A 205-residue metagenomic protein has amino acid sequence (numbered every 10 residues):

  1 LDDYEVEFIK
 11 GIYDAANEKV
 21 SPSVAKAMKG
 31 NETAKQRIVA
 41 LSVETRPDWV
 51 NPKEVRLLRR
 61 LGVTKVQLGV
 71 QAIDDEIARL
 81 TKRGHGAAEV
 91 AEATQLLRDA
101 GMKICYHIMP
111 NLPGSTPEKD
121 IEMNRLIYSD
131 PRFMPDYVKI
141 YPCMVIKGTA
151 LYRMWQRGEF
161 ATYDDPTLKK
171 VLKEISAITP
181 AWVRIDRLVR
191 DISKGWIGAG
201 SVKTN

Functional and structural regions predicted by a protein language model:
L1-C105, M109-P166, K170: Conserved non-cysteine loop/helix-boundary elements of the Radical SAM core domain that shape
F160-N205: C-terminal accessory regions of radical SAM enzymes
